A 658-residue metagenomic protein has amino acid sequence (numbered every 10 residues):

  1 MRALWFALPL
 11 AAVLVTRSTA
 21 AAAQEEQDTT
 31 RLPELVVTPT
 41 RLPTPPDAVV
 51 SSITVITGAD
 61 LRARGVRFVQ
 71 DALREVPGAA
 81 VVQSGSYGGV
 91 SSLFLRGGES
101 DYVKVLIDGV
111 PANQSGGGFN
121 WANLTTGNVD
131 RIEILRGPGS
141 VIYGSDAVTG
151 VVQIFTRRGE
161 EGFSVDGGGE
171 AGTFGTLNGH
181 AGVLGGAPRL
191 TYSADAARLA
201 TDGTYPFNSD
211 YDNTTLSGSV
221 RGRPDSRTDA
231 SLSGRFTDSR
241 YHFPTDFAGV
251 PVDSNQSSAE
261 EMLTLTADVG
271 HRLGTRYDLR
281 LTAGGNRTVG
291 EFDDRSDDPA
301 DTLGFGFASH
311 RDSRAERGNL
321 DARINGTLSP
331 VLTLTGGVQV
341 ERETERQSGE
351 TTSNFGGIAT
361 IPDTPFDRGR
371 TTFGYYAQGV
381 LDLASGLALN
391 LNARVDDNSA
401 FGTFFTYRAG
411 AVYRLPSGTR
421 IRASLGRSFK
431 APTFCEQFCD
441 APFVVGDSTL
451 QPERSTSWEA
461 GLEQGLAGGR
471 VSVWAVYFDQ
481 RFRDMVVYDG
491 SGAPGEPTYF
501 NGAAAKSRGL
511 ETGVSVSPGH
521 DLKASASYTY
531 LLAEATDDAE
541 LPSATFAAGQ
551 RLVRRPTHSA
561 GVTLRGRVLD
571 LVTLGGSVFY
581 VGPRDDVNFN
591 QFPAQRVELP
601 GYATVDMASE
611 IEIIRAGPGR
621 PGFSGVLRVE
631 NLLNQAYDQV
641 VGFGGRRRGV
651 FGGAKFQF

Functional and structural regions predicted by a protein language model:
Q24-R62, Q70, S100, R272: Short, acidic, small-residue-rich periplasmic hinge/interaction motif at the N-terminus of Gram-negative outer-membrane
V69-A72, G89-F94, L106, F119-T125 (+4 more regions): N-terminal periplasmic accessory domains that precede and gate Gram-negative outer-membrane beta-barrel machines
Q70, R74-P111, D130: Extracytoplasmic beta-strand/coil segments of soluble accessory domains associated with Gram-negative outer-membrane
V110-R136, D447: Short acidic/polar hinge/loop motifs at secondary-structure boundaries that mediate gating or recognition
T173-A200, Y205-Y241, S254-L279, G285 (+2 more regions): Transmembrane beta-barrel wall of Gram-negative outer-membrane proteins
R221-P224, A423, R551-F658: Conserved C-terminal beta-signal and adjacent last beta-strands/turns of outer-membrane beta-barrel proteins
G249-R272, S313-G318, T364, R368-R370 (+5 more regions): Outer-membrane beta-barrel signature, preferentially recognizing the C-terminal barrel domain of Gram-negative
D382-L389, F478-R481, N501-F589, S624 (+1 more regions): Gram-negative outer-membrane beta-barrel transporters
